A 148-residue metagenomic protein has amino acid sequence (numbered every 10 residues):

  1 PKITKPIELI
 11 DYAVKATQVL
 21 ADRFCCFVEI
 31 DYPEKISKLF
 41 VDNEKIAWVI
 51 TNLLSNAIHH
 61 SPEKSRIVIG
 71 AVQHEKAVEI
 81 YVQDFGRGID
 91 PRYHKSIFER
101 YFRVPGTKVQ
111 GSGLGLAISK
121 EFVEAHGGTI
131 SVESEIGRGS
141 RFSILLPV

Functional and structural regions predicted by a protein language model:
K2-K5, D22, F27-S37: Conserved catalytic submotifs in the C-terminal HATPase_c
V19, R87-G88: Glycine-rich G1-box
A57-I58: Short helix-loop "hinge" at the ATP-lid/N-box region of the Bergerat-fold HATPase_c
K64-K76: Short beta-strand/loop element within the Bergerat-fold HATPase_c
G88-S96: Short helix N-cap motif at coil->helix boundaries in the Bergerat
G115, S119: Short alpha-helical Gxxx[C/S/T] motif in the catalytic ATP-binding
